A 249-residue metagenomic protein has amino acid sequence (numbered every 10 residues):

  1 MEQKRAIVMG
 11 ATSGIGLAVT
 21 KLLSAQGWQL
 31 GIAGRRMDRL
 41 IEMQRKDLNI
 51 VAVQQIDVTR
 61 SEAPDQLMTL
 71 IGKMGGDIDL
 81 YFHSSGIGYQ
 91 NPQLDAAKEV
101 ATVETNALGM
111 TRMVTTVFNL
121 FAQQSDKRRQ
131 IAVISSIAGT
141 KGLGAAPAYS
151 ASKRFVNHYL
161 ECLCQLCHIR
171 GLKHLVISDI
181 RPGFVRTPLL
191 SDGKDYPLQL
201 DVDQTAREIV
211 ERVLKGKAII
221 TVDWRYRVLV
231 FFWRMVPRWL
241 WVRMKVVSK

Functional and structural regions predicted by a protein language model:
T12-S13: Conserved glycine-rich cofactor-binding loop
D47-E62: Rossmann-fold cofactor-recognition segment
S84-Q90: Conserved NAD(P)H cofactor-binding loop of Rossmann-fold oxidoreductase domains
N91-E104: Short alpha-helical oligomerization interface
V114, S152: Active-site helix of classical SDR
S136: Residue(s) in the substrate-gating loop at a strand-loop-helix junction that position the organic substrate next
D179, K194-V230, R234: C-terminal helical subdomain
